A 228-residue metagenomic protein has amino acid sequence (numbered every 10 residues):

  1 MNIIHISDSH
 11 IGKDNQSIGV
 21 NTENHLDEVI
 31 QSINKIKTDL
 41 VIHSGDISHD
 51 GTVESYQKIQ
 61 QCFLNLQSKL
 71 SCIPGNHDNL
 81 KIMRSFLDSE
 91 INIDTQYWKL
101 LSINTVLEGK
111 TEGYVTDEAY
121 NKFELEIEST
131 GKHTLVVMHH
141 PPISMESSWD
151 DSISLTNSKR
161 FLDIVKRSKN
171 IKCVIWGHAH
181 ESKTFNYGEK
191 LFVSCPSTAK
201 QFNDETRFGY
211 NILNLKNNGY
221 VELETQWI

Functional and structural regions predicted by a protein language model:
M1-I4, N92-S102, I127-L135, N186-F192 (+1 more regions): Beta-strand-turn-beta hairpins that frame and shape the catalytic cleft of phosphate-ester-processing enzymes
M1-K58, S129, M145: N-terminal active-site segment of His-dependent metallophosphoesterases
H5-S7, L40-D46, L70-N76, I103-N104 (+3 more regions): Active-site neighborhood of phospho(di)ester-bond hydrolases with catalytic His/Asp-centered motifs
H10-N15, S48-E54, N76-M83, E108-T111 (+3 more regions): Active-site environment of divalent metal-dependent phosphoester hydrolases
S17-N24, E28, S32, E128 (+2 more regions): Binuclear metal-dependent phosphoesterase catalytic core
I18, K132-K172, Q201: Active-site-proximal segments of metal-dependent phosphoesterases and phosphodiesterases across multiple
I82-I91, F123: Alpha-helical scaffolding within the catalytic cores of extracellular/periplasmic polymer-degrading hydrolases
T95-L135, W149-R160: Binuclear metal-dependent hydrolase catalytic cores centered on His/Asp/Glu-rich metal-binding motifs
